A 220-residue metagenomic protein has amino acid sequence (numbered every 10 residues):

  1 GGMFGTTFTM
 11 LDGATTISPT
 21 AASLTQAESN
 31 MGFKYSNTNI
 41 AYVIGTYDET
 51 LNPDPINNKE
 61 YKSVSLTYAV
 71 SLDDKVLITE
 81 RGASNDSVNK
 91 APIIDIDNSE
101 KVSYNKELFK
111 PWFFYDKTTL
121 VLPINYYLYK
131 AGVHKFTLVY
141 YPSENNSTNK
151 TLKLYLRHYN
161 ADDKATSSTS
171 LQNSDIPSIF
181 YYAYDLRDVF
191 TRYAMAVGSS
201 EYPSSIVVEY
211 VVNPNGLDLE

Functional and structural regions predicted by a protein language model:
G1-T16: Bacterial Sec-dependent N-terminal signal peptides
G13-Y35: Beta-strand/loop nucleic-acid-binding surfaces
S29-V64: Flexible glycine-rich surface loops and low-complexity tracts that mediate binding to linear polymers
K34-N39, F114-T118, N146-T148, I176 (+1 more regions): Solvent-exposed loop and beta-edge segments used for protein-protein assembly and interaction
P53-N125: Surface-exposed beta-loop interaction hotspot
K101-S170: Short helix-loop boundary/capping segments
A161-S204: Short, solvent-exposed, Trp/other aromatic-anchored flexible loops in extracytoplasmic proteins
A196-E220: Surface-exposed edge beta-strand/loop patches
